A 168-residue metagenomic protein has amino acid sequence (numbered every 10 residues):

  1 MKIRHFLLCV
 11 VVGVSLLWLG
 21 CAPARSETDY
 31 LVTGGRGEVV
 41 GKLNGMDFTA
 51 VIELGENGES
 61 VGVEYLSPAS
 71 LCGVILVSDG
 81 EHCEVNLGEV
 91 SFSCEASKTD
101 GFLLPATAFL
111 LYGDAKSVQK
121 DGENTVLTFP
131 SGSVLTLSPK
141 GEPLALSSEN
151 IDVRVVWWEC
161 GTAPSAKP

Functional and structural regions predicted by a protein language model:
M1-V10: Bacterial N-terminal signal peptides that target proteins for export
L17-G20: C-terminal motif of bacterial Sec signal peptides marking the signal peptidase cleavage site
A22-R25: Bacterial signal peptide processing site
T28-L31, E38-G41, V85-S133: Flexible, processing/modification-adjacent segments and terminal tails in exported/periplasmic/extracellular proteins
T28-N57, S78: Post-signal peptide N-terminal segment of mature Sec-exported envelope proteins
G37, F48-A50, C72, E81 (+3 more regions): Residue-level marker for the onset of beta-strands and adjacent loop->beta junctions in well-ordered domains
L54-L110, E149-V153: An acidic-aromatic
G62-S67, K116-P168: Gly/Pro-enriched, hydrophobic low-complexity segments that function as extracytoplasmic propeptides/linkers
